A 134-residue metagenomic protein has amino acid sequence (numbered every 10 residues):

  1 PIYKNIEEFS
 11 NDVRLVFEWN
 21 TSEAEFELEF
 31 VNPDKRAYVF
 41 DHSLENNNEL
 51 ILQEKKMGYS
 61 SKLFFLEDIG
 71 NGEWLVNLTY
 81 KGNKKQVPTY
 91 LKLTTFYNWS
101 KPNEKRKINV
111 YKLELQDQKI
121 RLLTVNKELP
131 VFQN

Functional and structural regions predicted by a protein language model:
P1-N134: Intrinsic-disorder/low-complexity signal
